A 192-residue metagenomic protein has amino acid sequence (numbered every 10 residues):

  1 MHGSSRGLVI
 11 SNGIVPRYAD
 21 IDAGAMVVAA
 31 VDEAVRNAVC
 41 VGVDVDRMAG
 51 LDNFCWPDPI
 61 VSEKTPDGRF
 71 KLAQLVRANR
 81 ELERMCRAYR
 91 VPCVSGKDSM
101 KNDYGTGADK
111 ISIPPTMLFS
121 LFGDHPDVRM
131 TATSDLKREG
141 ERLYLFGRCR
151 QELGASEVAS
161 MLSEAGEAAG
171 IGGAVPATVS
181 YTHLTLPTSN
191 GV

Functional and structural regions predicted by a protein language model:
M1-D32, R36-C40, R84, N102-S112: N-terminal glycine-rich phosphate/pyrophosphate-binding loops that anchor nucleotide-derived ligands and cofactors
G7-A19, I60-E63, E157-G172: Gly-rich Lys/Arg/Thr-decorated short loops/hinges at beta-loop-alpha junctions or inter-strand turns that position
V45-N53, V94-K97: Beta-strand segments within the central parallel beta-sheet cores of soluble alpha/beta enzyme folds
A49-L51, C55-E63: Long, K/E/R/D-enriched contiguous segments that form extended
I60-C149: Phosphate/diphosphate-binding loops
L136-I171: Short, acidic (Asp/Glu-rich) active-site segment that either coordinates a divalent metal cofactor
Y181-T188: Conserved small/polar residues in nucleotide/adenosyl-binding loops
